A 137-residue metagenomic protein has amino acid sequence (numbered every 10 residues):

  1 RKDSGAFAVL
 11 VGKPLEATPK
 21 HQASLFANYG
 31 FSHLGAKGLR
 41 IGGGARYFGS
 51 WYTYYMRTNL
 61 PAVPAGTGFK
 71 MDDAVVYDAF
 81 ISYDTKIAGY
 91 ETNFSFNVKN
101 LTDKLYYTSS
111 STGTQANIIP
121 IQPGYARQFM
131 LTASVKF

Functional and structural regions predicted by a protein language model:
R1-L10, R57-P64, S109-I119: Flexible, surface-exposed loop regions and adjacent strand-edge segments of Gram-negative outer-membrane beta-barrel
R1-Y55, S134: Gram-negative outer-membrane beta-barrel transporters
G12-E16, T67-K70, P120-Q122: Outer-membrane beta-barrel domain signature
P19-A23, D73-Y77, Y125-F129: Residues that define the transmembrane beta-barrel architecture of outer-membrane proteins
Y29-G30, G68, Y83: Generic recognition of flexible, low-complexity loop/linker segments
R46-M56, Y83-F137: C-terminal beta-signal and adjacent terminal beta-strands/loops of Gram-negative outer-membrane beta-barrel proteins
A79-I81: Short, basic/aromatic-rich helical patch in the C-terminal catalytic core of site-specific tyrosine
